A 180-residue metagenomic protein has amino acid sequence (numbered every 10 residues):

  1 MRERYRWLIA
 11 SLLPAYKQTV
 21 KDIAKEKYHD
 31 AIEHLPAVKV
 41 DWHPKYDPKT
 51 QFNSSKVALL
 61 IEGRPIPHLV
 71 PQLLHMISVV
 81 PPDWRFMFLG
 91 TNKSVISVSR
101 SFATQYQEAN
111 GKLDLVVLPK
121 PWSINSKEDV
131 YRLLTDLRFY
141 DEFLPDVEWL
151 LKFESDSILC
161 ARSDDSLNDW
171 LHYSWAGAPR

Functional and structural regions predicted by a protein language model:
M1-L73, P82-D83, P145-D146: Juxtamembrane luminal stem/stalk of type II transmembrane Golgi/ER carbohydrate-processing enzymes
S55-K56, S78-M87, L113: Short loop->beta transition adjacent to catalytic acidic/histidine clusters or analogous donor-positioning motifs
L59-I61, M87-G90, E154, G177: Short beta-strand segments
R64-I66, N92-V95, K120-S123, D156-L159 (+1 more regions): Short, solvent-exposed loop/turn segments at secondary-structure junctions
L74-W84, T104-Q107: Short, acidic, metal-binding catalytic loop of nucleotide-sugar glycosyltransferases
F88-E148: Active-site-proximal specificity loops/subdomain of glycosyltransferases
V147-C160: Short beta-strand-to-loop acidic/aromatic patch adjacent to the donor-nucleotide binding site
S157-R180: Conserved donor-nucleotide/metal-binding helix-loop-beta segment in metal-dependent transferases, i.e., the alpha-helix
